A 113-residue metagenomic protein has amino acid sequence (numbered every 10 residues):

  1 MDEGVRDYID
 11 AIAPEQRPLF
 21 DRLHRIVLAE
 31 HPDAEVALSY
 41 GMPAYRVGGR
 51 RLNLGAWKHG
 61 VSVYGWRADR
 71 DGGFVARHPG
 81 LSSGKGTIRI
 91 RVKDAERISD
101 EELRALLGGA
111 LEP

Functional and structural regions predicted by a protein language model:
M1-P113: Charge-dense, helix-prone N-terminal extensions
